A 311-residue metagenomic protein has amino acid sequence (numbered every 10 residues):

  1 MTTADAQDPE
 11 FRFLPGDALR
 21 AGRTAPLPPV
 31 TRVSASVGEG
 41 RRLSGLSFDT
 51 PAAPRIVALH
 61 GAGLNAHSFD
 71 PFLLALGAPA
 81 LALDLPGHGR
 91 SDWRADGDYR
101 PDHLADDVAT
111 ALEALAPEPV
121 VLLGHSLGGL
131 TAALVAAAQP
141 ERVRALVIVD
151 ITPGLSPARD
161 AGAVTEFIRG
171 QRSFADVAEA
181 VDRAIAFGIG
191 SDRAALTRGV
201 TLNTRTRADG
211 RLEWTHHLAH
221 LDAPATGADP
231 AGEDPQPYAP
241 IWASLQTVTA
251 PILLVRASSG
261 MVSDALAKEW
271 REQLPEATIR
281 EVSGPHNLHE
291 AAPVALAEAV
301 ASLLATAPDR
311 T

Functional and structural regions predicted by a protein language model:
M1-P54, G77-A78, E118, A301 (+1 more regions): Alpha/beta-hydrolase fold catalytic core
G38-R41, L46, L74, L85-L123 (+1 more regions): Active-site loop/oxyanion-hole signature of alpha/beta-hydrolase fold enzymes
S44-R90: Conserved HGGG/HGGXW glycine-rich cap/lid loop of the alpha/beta-hydrolase fold
E118-R159: Conserved hydrolase catalytic core segment
A175-A228: Conserved alpha/beta-hydrolase catalytic His-Asp/Glu region
A208-E272: Conserved serine/cysteine hydrolase catalytic core
Q273-H286: Catalytic histidine neighborhood in serine/cysteine hydrolases with alpha/beta-hydrolase-type architecture
G284-A297: Catalytic histidine-centered segment of alpha/beta-hydrolase-like enzymes
